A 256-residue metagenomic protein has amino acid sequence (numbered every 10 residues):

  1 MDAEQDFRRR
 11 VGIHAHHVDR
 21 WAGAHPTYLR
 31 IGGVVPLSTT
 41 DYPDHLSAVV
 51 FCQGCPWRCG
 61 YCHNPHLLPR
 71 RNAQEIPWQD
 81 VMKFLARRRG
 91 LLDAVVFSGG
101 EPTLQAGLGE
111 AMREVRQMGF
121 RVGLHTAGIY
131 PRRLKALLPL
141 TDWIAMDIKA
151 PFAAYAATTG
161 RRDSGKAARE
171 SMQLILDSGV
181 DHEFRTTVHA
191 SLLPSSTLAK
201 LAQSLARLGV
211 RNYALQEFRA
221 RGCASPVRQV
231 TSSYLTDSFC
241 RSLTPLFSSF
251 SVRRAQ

Functional and structural regions predicted by a protein language model:
D2-T40, D44, A190-Q256: Auxiliary Fe-S-binding modules of radical SAM enzymes
G23, R70-A73, G160, A190: Pocket-edge positions in alpha/beta enzyme catalytic cores
G33, T40-I76: Canonical Radical SAM [4Fe-4S] cluster-binding loop centered on the CxxxCxxC motif and its immediate flanking residues
F51, S98-G99: A secondary-structure boundary/capping signal
P65-V95: Conserved alpha-helical substructure of the radical SAM core
M82-A94, T103-Q229: Conserved AdoMet/S-adenosylmethionine-binding subsite of the radical SAM
